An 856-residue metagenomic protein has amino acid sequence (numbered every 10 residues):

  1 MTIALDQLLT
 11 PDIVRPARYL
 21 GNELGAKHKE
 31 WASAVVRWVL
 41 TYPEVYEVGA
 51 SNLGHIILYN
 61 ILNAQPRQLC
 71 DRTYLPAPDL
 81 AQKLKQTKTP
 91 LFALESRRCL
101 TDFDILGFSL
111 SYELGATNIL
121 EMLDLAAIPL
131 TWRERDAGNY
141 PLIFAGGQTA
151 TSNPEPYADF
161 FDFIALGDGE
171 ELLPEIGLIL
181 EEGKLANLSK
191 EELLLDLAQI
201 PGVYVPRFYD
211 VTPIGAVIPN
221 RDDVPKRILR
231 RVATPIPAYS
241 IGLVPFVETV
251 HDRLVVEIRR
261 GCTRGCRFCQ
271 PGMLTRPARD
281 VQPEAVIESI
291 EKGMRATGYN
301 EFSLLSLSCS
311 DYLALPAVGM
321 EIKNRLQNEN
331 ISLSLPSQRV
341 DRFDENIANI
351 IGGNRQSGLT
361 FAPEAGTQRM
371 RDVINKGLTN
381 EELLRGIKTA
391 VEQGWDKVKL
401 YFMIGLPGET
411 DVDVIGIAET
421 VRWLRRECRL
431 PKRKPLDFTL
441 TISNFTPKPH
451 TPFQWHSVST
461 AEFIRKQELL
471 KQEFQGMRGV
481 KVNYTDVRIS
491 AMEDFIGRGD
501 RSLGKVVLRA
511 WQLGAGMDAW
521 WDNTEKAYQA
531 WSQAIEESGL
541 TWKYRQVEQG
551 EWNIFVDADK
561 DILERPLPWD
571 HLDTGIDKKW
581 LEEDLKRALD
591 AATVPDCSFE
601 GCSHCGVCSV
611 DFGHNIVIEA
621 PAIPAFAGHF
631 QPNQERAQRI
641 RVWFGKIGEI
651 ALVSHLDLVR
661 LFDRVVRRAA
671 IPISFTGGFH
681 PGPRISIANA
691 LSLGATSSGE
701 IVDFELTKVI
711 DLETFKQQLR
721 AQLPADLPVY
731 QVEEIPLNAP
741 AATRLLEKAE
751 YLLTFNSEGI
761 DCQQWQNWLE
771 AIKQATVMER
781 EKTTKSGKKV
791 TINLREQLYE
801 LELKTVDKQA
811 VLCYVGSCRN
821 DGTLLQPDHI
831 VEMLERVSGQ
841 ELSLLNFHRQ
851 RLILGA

Functional and structural regions predicted by a protein language model:
T2-K27, A34, W38-L40, M477-Q631: Radical SAM enzyme core and accessory elements
L9-V39, Y46-E47, P206, D210-V255 (+1 more regions): N-terminal [4Fe-4S]-dependent radical SAM core
L40-E44, L62, L243-Q270, M294 (+2 more regions): N-terminal pre-triad scaffold of radical SAM enzymes
L40-V45, L114, K292-T439, S443: Conserved SAM/AdoMet-binding glycine-rich loop
L75-I218, P452-R501, V507-N523, Y528: Glycine-rich beta-alpha loop elements in corrinoid/cobalamin-binding modules across cobalamin-dependent enzymes
E248-E284, H604-V617: Canonical Radical SAM [4Fe-4S] cluster-binding loop centered on the CxxxCxxC motif and its immediate flanking residues
P447-P449, S674-T707: Short, charge-patterned binding micro-sites
Q634-A637, L658-R660, E770-A856: Core RNA-modification/binding signature centered on pseudouridine synthases
